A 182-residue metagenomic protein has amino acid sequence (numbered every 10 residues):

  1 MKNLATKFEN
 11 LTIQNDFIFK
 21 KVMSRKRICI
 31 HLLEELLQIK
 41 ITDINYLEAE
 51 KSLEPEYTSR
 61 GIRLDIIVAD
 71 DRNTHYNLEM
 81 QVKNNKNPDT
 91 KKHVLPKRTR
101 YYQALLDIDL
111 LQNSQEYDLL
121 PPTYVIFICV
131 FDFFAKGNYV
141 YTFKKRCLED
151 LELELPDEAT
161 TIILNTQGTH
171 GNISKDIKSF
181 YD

Functional and structural regions predicted by a protein language model:
M1-D182: Elongated, amphipathic alpha-helical interaction scaffolds
